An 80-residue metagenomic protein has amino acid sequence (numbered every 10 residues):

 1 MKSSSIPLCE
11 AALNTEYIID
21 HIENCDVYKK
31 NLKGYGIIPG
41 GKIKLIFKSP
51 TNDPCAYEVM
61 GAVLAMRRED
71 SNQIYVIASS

Functional and structural regions predicted by a protein language model:
D20-C25: A structural micro-motif recognizing beta-strand termini and the immediately following turn/loop segments
V27-N31: Short alpha-helix capping/helix-loop boundary micro-motifs
G41-K42, A62: Structural motif
N52-S80: C-terminal structural segments of small proteins and small subunits
